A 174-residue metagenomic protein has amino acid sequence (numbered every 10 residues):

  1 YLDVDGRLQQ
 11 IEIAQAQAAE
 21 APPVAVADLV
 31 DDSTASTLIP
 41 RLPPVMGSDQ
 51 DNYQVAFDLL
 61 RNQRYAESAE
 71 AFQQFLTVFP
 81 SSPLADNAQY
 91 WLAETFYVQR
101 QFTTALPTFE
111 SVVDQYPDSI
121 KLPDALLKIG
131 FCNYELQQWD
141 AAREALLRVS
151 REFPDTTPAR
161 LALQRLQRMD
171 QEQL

Functional and structural regions predicted by a protein language model:
Y1-N62, A66-E67: Acidic, proline-/serine-/threonine-rich low-complexity intrinsically disordered segments
V78-L84, D114-K121, R151-R160, L174: Short solvent-exposed coil/turn linkers within tandem alpha-helical repeat scaffolds
